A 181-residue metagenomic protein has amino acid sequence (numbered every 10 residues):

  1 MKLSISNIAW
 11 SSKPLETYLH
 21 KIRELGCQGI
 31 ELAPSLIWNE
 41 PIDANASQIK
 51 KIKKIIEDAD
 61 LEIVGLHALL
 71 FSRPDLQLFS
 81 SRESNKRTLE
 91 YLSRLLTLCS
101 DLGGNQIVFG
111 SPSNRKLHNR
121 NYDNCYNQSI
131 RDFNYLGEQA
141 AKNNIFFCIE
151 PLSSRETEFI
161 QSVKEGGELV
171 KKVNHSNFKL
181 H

Functional and structural regions predicted by a protein language model:
M1-G104, N134, A141, H175: N-terminal pre-domain/capping segments
S12-K13, N119, E156: Loop/helix-junction capping segments adjacent to catalytic residues or to phosphate/diphosphate-binding pockets
E16-T17, A44-S47, R120, N124 (+1 more regions): Generic recognition of short, well-ordered alpha-helical segments
G29-L36, L66, N124-H181: Acidic/histidine-rich catalytic cores of soluble enzymes
L78-N85, L117-Y126: Glycine-rich tight-turn/loop motif centered on a GG-T
D101-R120, N143-S153: Active-site groove signature of glycoside hydrolases
